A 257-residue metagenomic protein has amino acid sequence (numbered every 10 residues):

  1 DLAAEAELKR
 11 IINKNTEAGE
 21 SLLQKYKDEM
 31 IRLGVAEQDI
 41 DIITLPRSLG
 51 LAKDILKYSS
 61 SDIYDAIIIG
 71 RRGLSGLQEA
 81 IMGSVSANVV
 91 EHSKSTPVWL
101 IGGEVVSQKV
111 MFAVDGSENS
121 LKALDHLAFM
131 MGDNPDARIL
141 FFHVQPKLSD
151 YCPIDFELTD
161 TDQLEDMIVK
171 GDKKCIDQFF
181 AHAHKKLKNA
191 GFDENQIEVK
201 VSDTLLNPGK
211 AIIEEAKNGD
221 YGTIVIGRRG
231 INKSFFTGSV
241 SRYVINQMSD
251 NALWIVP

Functional and structural regions predicted by a protein language model:
D1-A4, L8, T16, T161 (+5 more regions): Membrane-embedded alpha-helical bundles that form conduits across membranes
D1-R10, R32-V35, Q108-V169, K186-E198: Small/aliphatic-rich secondary-structure junction motif
R10-N13, E17-S21, K25-I67, K185-I224: Structural beta-alpha unit
G19-L23, K173-H182: Well-ordered, non-membrane alpha-helical segments in soluble/globular domains
I43-L45, I101, F142-V144, K200-S202 (+1 more regions): Conserved beta-strand termini and adjacent loop/short-helix elements that scaffold enzyme active sites in alpha/beta
D54-V106, E214-P257: Gly/Ser-rich helix-loop-strand patches that form or flank binding pockets for ribonucleotide-derived cofactors
